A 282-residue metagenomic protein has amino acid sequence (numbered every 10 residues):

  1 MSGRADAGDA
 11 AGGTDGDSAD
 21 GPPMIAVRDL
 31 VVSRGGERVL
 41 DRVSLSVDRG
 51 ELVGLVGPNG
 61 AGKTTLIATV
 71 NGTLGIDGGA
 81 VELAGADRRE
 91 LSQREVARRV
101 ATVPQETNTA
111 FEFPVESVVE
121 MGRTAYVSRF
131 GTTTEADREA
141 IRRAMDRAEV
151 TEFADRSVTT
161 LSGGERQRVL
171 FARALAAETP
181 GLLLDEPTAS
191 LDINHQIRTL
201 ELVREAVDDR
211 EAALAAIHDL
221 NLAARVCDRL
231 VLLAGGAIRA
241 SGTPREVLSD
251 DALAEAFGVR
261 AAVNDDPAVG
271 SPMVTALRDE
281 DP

Functional and structural regions predicted by a protein language model:
S2-R42, R49, G54, D87-S92: A short, flexible loop at the N-terminus of ABC-type nucleotide-binding domains that lies
V56-P58: The feature captures the beta-strand-to-loop junction immediately N-terminal to the Walker
N71: Helix-to-loop junction immediately C-terminal to a conserved catalytic motif
G79-D87, V96: Conserved ABC transporter NBD signature motif
A174-L175: ABC ATPase C-loop
L182-E186: Catalytic Walker B motif of ABC-type/P-loop ATPase nucleotide-binding domains
G235-G236, G242: Conserved ABC ATPase "signature" C-loop
A254-P282: ABC ATPase nucleotide-binding domains
